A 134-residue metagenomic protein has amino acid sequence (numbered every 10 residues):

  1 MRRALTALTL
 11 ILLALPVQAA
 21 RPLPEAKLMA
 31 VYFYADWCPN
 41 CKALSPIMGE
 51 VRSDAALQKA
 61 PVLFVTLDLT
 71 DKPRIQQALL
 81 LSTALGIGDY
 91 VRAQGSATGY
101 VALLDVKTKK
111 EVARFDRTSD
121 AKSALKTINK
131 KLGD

Functional and structural regions predicted by a protein language model:
M1-A4: Positively charged n-region of N-terminal signal peptides that target proteins for export
A7-A14: Bacterial N-terminal signal peptides
Q18-L28, V91: A short beta-strand-turn-helix
P24-C38: Short active-site neighborhood of thiol/selenol oxidoreductases, capturing the structured segment around
C38-K42, V101: The canonical Cys-X-X-Cys-His
K42-A56: Typically the conserved alpha-helix immediately C-terminal to a functionally engaged Cys/Sec in thioredoxin-like
Q58-A78: Thiol-based oxidoreductase modules, predominantly thioredoxin-like and allied folds used for disulfide exchange
G95-D134: Non-catalytic, surface beta->alpha helical segment in thiol-disulfide oxidoreductase systems
